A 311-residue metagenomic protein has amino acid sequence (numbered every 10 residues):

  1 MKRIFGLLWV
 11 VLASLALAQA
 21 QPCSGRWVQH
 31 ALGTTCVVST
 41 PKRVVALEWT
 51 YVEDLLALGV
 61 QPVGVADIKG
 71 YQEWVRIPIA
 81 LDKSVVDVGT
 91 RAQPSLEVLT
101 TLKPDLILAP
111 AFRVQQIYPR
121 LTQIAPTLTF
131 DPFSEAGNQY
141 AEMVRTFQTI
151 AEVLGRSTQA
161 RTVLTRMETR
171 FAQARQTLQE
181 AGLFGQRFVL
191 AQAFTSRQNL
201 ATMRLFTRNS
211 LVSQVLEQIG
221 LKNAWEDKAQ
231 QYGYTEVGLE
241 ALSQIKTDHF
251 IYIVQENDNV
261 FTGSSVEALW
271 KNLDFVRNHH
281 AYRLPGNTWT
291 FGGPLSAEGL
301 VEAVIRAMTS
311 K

Functional and structural regions predicted by a protein language model:
K2-V10: Sec-dependent signal peptide recognition, specifically the positively charged N-region followed immediately by
W9-Q19: Hydrophobic h-region of N-terminal signal peptides that target proteins for export in Gram-negative bacteria
H30-L32, D87-L96, A229-L239: Short helix-initiation/N-cap motifs at beta->coil->alpha
W49-V98: A short, structured surface patch at a secondary-structure boundary
K69-W74, A201-Y234: Alpha-helical, coiled-coil/dimerization segments enriched in small aliphatic residues
V98-A109, P126, L242, T247-F250: Proline-aspartate-enriched helix->loop->beta-strand connector
I117, Q123-R197, H280, N287 (+1 more regions): Extracytoplasmic substrate-binding proteins
I245-K311: Structured C-terminal subdomain patch of bacterial secreted/periplasmic proteins
